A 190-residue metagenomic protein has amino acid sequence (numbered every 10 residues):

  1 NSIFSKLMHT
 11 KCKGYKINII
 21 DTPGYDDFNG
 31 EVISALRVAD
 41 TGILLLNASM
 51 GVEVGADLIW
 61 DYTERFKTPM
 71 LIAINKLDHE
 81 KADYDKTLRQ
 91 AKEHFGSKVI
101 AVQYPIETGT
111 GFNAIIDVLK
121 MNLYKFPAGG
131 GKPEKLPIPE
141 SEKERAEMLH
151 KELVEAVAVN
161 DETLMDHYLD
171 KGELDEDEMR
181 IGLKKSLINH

Functional and structural regions predicted by a protein language model:
N1-T41, A48, G55, I59-P69: Switch I (G2) and immediately adjacent beta-strands of P-loop GTPase domains
A48-H190: P-loop NTPase catalytic nucleotide-binding module
